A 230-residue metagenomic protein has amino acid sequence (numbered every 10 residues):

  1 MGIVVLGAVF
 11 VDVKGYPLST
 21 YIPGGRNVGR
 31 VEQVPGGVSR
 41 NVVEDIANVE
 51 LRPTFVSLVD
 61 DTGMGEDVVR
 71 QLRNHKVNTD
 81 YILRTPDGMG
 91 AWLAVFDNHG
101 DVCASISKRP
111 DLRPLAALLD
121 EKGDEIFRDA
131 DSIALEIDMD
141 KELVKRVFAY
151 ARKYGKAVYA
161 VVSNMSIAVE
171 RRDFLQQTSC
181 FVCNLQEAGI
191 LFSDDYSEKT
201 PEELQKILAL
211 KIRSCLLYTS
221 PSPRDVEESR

Functional and structural regions predicted by a protein language model:
M1-R70, N74, W92: Glycine-rich phosphate/adenosyl-contacting loop at the front of the ribokinase-like
V9, Q186-E187, R224: Alpha-helix/helix-capping structural signal
V13-K14, S105, I190-D194, S229: Residues that scaffold the ATP/ADP-binding catalytic core of kinase and kinase-like folds
K76-P86: A glycine-rich helix N-cap at a beta->alpha junction
R84, A94-S132, I137: Conserved phosphate-binding/catalytic loop of the ribokinase/pfkB sugar-kinase fold
S132-L204: Conserved beta-alpha-beta core of the PfkB/ribokinase-like small-molecule kinase fold
Y218-S229: Single conserved hydrophobic/aromatic residue that forms the stacking wall/gate of nucleotide- or nucleobase-binding
